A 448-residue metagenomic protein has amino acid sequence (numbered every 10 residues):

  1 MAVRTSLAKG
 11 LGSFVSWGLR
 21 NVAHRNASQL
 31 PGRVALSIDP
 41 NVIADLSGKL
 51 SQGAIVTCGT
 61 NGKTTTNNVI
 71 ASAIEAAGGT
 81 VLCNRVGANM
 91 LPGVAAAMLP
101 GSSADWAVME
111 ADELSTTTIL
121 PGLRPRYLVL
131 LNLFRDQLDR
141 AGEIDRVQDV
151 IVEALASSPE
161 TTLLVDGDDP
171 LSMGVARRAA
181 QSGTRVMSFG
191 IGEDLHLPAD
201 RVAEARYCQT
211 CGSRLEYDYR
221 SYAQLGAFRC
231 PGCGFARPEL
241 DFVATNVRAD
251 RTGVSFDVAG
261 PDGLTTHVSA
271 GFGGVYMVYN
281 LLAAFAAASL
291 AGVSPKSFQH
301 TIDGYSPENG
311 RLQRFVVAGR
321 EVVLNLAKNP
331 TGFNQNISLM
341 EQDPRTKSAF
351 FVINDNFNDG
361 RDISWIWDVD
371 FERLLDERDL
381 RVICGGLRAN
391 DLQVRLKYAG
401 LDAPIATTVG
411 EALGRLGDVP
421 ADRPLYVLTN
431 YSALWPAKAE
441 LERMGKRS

Functional and structural regions predicted by a protein language model:
M1-S28, A205, G212, L225-R237 (+2 more regions): ATP-dependent carboxylate-amine ligase
R4-G190, H196-Y207: Phosphate-binding loop of NTP-binding sites
T60, A88-N89, D169, G273-V275 (+3 more regions): Short, surface-exposed acidic/glycine-rich loop or hinge patches that mediate macromolecular interfaces
N67, G93, T117-I119, D139-R140 (+8 more regions): Short glycine-/acidic-enriched loop or helix-start segments at secondary-structure transitions that form or flank
I70, I74, V94-M98, L281-A291 (+1 more regions): Buried hydrophobic packing segments
R85, N132, F189-G192, I353 (+2 more regions): Residues at the C-termini of beta-strands that transition into short coil/loop
E110, L131, L164, A244 (+4 more regions): Residue-level signal for inorganic ion chemistry
T184-P330: Adenine nucleotide phosphate-binding catalytic loops in nucleotide-utilizing enzymes
